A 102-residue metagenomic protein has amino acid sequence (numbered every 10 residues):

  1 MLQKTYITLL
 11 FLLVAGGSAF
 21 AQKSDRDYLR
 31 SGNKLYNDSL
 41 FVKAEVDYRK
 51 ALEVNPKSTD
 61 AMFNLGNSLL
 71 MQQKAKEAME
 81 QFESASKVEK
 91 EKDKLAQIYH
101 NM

Functional and structural regions predicted by a protein language model:
A51, A85-V88: Canonical positions in the second alpha-helix
P56, K90-D93: Short coil turns that delineate tetratricopeptide repeat
A61, L95-I98: TPR alpha-solenoid repeat register
